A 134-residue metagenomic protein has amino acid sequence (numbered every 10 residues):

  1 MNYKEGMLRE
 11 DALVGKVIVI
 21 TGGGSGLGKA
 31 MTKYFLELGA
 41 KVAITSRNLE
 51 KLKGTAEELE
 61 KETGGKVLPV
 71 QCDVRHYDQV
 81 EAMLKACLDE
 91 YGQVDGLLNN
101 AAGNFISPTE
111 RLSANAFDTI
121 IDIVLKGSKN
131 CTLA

Functional and structural regions predicted by a protein language model:
M1-V17: Non-catalytic terminal and boundary segments that flank Rossmann-like NAD(P)-dependent oxidoreductase
V17, G22-G26: Conserved glycine-rich cofactor-binding loop
L38-G54: Conserved glycine-rich Rossmann-like NAD(P)H-binding loop of the short-chain dehydrogenase/reductase
L49-E50, Q71-M83, A114: The beta1-alpha1 cofactor-binding region of Rossmann-like NAD(H)/NADP(H)-dependent oxidoreductases
N100-F105: Conserved NAD(P)H cofactor-binding loop of Rossmann-fold oxidoreductase domains
P108-T109, S113-I121: Substrate-binding pocket helix/loop in short-chain dehydrogenase/reductase
T132-L133: A short, exposed helix-loop element centered on a Lys and neighboring polar residues
